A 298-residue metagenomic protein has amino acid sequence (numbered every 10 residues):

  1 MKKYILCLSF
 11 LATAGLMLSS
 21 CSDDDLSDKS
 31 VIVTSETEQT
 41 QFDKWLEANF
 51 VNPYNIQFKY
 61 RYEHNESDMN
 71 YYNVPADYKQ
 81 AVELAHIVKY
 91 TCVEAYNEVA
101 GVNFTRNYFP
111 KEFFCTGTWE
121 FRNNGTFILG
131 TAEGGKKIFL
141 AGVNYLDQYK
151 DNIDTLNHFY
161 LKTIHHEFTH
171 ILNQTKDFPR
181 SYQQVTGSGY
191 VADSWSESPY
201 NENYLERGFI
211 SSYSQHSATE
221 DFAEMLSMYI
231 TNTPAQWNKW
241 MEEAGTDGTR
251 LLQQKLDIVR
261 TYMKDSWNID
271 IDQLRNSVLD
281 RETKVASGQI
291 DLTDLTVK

Functional and structural regions predicted by a protein language model:
M1-L8: Bacterial N-terminal signal peptides that target proteins for export
Y4, S22-A100, L251-K298: Acidic/polar, low-complexity intrinsically disordered N-terminal segments immediately downstream of a Sec signal
L16-S20: C-terminal motif of bacterial Sec signal peptides marking the signal peptidase cleavage site
L26, V82-F139: Auxiliary, metal-adjacent structural segments of Zn-dependent hydrolase domains
N70-Y78, D147-F159, G208-H216, G245: Second-shell loop/turn segments in exported
Y96-F114, T175-K176, Q236-T246, I271-S277: Surface-exposed patches in mature extracellular/periplasmic domains of secreted proteins
L140, D154-P179, A223: Active-site recognition of the HExxH zinc-binding catalytic motif
Y190-L274, D280-K298: Metalloprotease/metallohydrolase-associated module, dominated by Zn2+-dependent proteases
